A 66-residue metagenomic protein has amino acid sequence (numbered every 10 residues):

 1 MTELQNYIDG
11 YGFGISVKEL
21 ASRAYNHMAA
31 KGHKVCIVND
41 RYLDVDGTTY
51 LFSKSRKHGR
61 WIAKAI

Functional and structural regions predicted by a protein language model:
T2-S16: Terminal, regulation- and interaction-focused segments at domain boundaries
G12-I66: Acidic, low-complexity, intrinsically disordered interaction modules
